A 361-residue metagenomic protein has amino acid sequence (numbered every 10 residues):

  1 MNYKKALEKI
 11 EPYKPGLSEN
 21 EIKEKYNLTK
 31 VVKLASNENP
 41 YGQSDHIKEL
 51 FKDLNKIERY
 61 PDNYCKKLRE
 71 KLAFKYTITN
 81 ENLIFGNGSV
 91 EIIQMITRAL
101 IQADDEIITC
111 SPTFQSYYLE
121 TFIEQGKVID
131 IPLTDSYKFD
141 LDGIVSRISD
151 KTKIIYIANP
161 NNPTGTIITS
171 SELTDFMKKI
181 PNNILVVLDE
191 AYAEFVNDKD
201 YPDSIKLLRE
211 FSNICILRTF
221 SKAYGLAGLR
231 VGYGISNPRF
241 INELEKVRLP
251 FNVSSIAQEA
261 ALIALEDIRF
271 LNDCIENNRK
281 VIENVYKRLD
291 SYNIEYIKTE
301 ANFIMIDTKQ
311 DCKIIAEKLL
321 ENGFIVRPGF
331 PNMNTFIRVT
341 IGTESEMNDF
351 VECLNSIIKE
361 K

Functional and structural regions predicted by a protein language model:
M1-R59: N-terminal "arm"/small-domain region of PLP-dependent enzymes with the aminotransferase-like
K30, T79-L83, A103-E106, K151 (+4 more regions): Short acidic capping loops at alpha-helix termini that bridge into adjacent secondary structure
Y64-E106, E124, S345: Phosphate-binding glycine-rich loop
A99-I157: PLP-dependent aminotransferase-like
L141-D150, P163-V186, E190-S221: Active-site pre-lysine segment of PLP-dependent enzymes
N213-D290, I294-I297: PLP-dependent aminotransferase class I/II
R279, D290-N322: Conserved PLP-binding catalytic core of the aspartate aminotransferase-like
K318-N322, F330-K361: PLP-dependent enzyme catalytic core of the Aspartate aminotransferase-like
